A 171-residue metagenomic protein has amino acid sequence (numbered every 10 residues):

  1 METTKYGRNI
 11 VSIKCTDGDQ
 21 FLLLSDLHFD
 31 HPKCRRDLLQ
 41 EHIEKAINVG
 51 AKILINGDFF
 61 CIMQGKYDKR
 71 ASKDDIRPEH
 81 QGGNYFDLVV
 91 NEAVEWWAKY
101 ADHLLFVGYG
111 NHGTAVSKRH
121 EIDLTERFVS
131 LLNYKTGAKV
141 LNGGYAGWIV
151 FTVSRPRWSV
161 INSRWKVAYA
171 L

Functional and structural regions predicted by a protein language model:
M1-E2, K99-Y100, V160-I161: Polar low-complexity intrinsically disordered regions
M1-V11: Short glycine- and acidic-rich boundary segments immediately preceding or forming the N-terminal edge of structured
N9-Q20, L24, F29-L141: Core catalytic region of metal-dependent phosphoesterases/phosphodiesterases, especially metallo-beta-lactamase-like
H103-F106, E126, S130-L171: His/acidic metal-ligating clusters that form di-metal
